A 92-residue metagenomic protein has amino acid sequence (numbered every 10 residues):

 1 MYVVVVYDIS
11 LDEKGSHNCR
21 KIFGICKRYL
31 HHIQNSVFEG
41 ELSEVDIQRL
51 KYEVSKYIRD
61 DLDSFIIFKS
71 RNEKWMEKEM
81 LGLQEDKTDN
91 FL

Functional and structural regions predicted by a protein language model:
M1-V37, E41, V45-D46: Extended, hydrophobic alpha-helical segments
L11, L30, L42, L50 (+3 more regions): Generic detector of leucine side chains in alpha-helical contexts
C19-I25, F68-S70, L92: Short low-complexity stretches enriched in small and charged residues
G24-I25, K51-K56, E77-E79: Intrinsically disordered, low-complexity boundary segments flanking structured domains
L30, Q34-N35, E39, F65 (+2 more regions): Generic secondary-structure boundary/loop-capping signal
Q34-S64, K69-S70: Short, intrinsically disordered low-complexity segments
Y57-L62, K69-S70, W75-M76, M80-G82 (+1 more regions): Terminal, non-globular segments
